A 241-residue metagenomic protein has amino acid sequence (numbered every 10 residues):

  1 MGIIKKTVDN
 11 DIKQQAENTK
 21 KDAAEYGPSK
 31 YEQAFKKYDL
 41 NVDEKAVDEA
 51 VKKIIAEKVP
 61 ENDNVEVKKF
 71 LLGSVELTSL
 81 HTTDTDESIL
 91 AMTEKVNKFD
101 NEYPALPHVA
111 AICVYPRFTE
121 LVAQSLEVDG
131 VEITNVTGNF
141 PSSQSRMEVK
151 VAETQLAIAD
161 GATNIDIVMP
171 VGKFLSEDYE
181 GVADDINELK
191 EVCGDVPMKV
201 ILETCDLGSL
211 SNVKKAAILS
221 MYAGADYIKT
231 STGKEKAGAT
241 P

Functional and structural regions predicted by a protein language model:
G2-G73: Charged, compositionally biased N-terminal leader segments and the immediate start of the first structured element
E61-S74, T78-P107, R117-P241: Alpha/beta enzyme core
I112-V114: Short, hydrophobic beta-strand segments that form beta-sheet elements in well-ordered domains
